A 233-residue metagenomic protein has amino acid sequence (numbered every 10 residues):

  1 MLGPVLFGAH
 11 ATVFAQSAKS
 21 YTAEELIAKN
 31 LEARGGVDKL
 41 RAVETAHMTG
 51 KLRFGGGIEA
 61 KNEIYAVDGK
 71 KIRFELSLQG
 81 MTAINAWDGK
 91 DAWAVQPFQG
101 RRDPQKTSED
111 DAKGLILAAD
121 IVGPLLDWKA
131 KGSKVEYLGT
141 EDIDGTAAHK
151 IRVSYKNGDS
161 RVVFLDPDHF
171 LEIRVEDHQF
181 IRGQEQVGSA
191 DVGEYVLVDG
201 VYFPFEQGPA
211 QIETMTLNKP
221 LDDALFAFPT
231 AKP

Functional and structural regions predicted by a protein language model:
M1-A9: Bacterial N-terminal signal peptides
G8-S17: Boundary at the C-terminal end of the N-terminal hydrophobic targeting segment
Q16-L26: Short, low-complexity N-terminal intrinsically disordered segments enriched in polar/charged residues
A18, I58-E59, K71, H169 (+1 more regions): Subset-of-secretome marker
E24-G100, G132-G139, Y155: N-terminal mature ectodomain segment of secretory-pathway/periplasmic proteins
M81, D144-A231: Gly/Pro-enriched, hydrophobic low-complexity segments that function as extracytoplasmic propeptides/linkers
W93-V122: Acidic/charged, solvent-exposed loop-and-adjacent secondary-structure segments enriched in E/D, K/R, S/T, and G/P
P124-Y137, V187-G188: A short, amphipathic edge element
